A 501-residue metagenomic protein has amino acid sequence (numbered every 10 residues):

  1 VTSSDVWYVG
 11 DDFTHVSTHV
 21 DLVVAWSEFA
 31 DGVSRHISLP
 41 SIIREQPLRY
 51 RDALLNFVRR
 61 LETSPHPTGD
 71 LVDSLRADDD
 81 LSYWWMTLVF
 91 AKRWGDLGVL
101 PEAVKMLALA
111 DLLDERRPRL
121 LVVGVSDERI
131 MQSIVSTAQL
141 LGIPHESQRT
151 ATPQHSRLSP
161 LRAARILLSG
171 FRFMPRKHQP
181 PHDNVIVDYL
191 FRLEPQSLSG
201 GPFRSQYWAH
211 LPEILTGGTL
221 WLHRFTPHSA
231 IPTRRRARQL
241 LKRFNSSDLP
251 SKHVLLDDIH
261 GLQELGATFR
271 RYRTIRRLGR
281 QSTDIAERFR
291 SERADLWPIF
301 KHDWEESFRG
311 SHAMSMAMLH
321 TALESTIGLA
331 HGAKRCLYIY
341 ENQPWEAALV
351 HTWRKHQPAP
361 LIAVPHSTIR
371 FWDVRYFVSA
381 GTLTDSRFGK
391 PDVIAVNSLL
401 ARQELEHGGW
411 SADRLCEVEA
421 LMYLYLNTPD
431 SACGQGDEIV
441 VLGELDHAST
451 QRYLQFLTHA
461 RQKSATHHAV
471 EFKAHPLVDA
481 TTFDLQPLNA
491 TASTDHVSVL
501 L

Functional and structural regions predicted by a protein language model:
V1-L501: Catalytic-core helical/loop segments in enzymes performing group transfer/polymerization on anionic/lipid-linked
